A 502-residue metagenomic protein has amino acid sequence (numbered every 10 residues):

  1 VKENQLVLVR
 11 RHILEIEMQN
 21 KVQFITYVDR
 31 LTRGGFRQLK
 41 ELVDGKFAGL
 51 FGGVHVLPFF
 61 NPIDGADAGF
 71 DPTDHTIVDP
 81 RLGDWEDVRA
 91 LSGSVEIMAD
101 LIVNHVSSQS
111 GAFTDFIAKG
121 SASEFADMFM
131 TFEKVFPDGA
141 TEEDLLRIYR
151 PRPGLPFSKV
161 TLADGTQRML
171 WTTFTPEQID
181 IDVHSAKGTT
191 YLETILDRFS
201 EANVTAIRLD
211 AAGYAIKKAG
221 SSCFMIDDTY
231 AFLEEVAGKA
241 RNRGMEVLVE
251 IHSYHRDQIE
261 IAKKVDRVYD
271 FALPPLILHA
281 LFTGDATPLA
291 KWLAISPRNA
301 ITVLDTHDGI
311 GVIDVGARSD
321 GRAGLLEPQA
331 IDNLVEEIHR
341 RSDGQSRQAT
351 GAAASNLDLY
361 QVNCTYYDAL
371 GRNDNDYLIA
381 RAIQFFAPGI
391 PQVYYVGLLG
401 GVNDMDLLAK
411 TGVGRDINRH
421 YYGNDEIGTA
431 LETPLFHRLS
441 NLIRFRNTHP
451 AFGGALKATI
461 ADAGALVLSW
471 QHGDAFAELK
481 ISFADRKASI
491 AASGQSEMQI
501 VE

Functional and structural regions predicted by a protein language model:
E3-Q5, V9-E17: Short, Lys/Arg-enriched N-terminal segments with co-localized hydrophobic residues within the first ~10-30 amino acids
I13-E502: Active-site and adjacent substrate-binding regions of carbohydrate-active enzymes
